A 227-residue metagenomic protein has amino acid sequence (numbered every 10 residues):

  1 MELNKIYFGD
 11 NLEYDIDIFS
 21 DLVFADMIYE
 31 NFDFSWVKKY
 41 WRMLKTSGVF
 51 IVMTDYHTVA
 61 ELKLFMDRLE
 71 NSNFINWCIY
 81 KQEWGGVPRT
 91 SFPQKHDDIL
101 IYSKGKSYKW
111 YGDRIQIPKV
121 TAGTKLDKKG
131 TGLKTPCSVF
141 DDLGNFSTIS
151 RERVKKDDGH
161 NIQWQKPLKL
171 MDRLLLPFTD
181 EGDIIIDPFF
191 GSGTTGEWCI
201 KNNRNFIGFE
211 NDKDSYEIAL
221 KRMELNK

Functional and structural regions predicted by a protein language model:
M1, L220-K227: Short, conserved SAM-binding/catalytic segment of Class I S-adenosyl-L-methionine-dependent methyltransferases
M1-I218: Core catalytic lobe of class I
